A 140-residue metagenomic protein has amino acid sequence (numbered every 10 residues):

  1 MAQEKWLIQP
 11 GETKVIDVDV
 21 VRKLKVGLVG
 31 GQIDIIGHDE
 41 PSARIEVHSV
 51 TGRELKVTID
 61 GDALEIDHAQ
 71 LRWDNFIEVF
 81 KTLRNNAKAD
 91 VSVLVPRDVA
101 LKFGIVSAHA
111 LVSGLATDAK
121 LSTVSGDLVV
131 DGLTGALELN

Functional and structural regions predicted by a protein language model:
M1-I105, L111-A116, K120-S122, V129-N140: Acidic (Asp/Glu) and glycine-rich low-complexity loops/linkers that are typically intrinsically disordered
